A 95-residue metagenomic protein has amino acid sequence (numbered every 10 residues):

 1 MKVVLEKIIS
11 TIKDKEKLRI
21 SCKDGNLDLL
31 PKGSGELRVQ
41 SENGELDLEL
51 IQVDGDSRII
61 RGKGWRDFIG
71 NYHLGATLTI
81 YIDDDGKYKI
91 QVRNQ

Functional and structural regions predicted by a protein language model:
M1-Q95: Acidic, low-complexity intrinsically disordered regions
